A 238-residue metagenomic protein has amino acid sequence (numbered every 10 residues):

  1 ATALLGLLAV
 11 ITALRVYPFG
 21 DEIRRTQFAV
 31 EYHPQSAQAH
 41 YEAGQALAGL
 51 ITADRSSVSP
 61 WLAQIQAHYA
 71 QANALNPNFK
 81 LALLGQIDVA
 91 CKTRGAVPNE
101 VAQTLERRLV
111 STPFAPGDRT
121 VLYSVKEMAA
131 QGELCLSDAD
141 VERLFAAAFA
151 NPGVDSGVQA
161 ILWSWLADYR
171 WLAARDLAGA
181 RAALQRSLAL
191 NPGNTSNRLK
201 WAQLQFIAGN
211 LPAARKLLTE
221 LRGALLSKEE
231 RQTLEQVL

Functional and structural regions predicted by a protein language model:
A1-I11: Signature aromatic-anchored transmembrane alpha helix within multi-pass, membrane-resident enzymes that catalyze glycan
R15-P18: Juxtamembrane alpha-helical signal-transduction segment immediately C-terminal to a transmembrane helix
Q27-L238: C-terminal luminal/periplasmic domains and tails of membrane-associated envelope-modifying transferases
